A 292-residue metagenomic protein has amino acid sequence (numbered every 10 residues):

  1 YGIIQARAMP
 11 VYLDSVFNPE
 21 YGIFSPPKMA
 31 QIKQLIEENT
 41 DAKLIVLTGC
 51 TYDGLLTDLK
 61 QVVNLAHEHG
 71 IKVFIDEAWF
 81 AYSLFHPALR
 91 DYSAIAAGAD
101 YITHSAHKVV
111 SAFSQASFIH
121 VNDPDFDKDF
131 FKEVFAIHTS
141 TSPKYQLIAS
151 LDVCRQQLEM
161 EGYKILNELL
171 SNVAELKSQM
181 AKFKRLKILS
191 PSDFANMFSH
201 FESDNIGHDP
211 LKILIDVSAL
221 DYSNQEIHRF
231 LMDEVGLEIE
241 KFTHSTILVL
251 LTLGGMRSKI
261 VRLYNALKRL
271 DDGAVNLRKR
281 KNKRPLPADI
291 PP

Functional and structural regions predicted by a protein language model:
Y1-L189: Conserved PLP-enzyme active-site core in the AAT-like
A174-P292: Conserved C-terminal alpha-helix-loop-beta "cap" of PLP-dependent enzymes that closes/shapes the active-site mouth
